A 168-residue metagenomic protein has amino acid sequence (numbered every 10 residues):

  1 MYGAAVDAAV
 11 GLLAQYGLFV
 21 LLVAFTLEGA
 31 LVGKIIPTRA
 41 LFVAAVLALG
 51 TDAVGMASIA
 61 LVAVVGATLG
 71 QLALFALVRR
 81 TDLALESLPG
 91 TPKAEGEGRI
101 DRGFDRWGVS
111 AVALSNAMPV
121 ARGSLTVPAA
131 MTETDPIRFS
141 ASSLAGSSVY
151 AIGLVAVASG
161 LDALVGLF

Functional and structural regions predicted by a protein language model:
M1-L22, T51-V127, M131-S140, L144 (+2 more regions): Membrane-interfacial helix-loop-helix
L21-A45, M118-T126: Transmembrane helix boundary and interhelical junction motifs in multipass membrane proteins
L41-V54, Y150: Small-residue-rich segments of transmembrane alpha-helices in multi-pass membrane proteins, especially helix faces
